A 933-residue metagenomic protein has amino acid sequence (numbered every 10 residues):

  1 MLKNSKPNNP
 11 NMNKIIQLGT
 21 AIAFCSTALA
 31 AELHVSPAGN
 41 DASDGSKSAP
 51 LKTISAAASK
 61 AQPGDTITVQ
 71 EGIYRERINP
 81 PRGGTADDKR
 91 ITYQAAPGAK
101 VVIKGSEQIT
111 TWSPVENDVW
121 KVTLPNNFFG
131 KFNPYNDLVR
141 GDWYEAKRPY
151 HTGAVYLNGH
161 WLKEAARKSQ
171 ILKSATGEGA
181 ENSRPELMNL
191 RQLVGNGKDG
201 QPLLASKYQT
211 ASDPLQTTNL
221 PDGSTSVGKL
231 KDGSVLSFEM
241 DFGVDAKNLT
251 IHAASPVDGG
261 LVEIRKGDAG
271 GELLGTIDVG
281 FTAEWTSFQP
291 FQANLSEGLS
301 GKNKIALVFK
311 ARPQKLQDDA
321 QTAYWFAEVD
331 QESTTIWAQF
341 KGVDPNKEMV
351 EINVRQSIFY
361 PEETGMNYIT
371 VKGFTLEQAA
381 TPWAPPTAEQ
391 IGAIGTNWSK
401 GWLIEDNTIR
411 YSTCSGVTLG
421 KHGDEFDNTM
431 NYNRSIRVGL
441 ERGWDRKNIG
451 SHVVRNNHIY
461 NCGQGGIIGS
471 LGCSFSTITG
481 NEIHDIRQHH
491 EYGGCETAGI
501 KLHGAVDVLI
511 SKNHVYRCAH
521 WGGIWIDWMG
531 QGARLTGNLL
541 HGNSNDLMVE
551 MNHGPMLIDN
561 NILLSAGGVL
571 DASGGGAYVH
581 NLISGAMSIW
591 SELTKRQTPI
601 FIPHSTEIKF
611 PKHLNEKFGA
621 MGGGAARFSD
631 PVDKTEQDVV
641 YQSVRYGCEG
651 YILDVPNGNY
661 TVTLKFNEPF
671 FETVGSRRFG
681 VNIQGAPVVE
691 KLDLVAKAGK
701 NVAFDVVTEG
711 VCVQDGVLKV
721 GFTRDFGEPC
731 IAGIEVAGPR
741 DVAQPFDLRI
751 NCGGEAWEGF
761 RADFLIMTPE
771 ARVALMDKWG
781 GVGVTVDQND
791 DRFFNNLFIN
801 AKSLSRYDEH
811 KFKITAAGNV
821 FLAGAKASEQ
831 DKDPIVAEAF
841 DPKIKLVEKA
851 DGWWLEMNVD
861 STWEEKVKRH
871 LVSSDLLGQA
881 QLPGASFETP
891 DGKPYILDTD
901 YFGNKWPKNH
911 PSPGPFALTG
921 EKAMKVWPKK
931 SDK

Functional and structural regions predicted by a protein language model:
E32-G197, Q314-W398, L403, T408-R410 (+9 more regions): Extracellular polysaccharide-degrading/modifying enzymes targeting complex plant/algal/animal polysaccharides
R77, I358, I391-A393, S415-G416 (+10 more regions): Structural detector of coil-to-beta-strand junctions
L220-N248, D258-G260, F288-F291, T635-D654 (+1 more regions): Short beta-strands within extracellular/lumenal beta-sheet-rich domains
F242-T250, S300-K302, N367, V655-T663: Extended extracellular/luminal ectodomain segments enriched in beta-structured repeat modules
A254-L261, R312-P313, E668-S676: Extended, low-complexity, turn-rich repeat/linker tracts enriched in Gly/Pro/Ser/Thr and Asp/Glu that occur
A269-K302, R312, V689-C712: Extracellular carbohydrate recognition and processing domains and analogous Trp-centered ligand-binding platforms
N367-Q378, K400-C414, F426-L440, D445-G465 (+10 more regions): Right-handed parallel beta-helix
I608-T768: Compositionally biased, intrinsically disordered or flexible polar/acidic segments
